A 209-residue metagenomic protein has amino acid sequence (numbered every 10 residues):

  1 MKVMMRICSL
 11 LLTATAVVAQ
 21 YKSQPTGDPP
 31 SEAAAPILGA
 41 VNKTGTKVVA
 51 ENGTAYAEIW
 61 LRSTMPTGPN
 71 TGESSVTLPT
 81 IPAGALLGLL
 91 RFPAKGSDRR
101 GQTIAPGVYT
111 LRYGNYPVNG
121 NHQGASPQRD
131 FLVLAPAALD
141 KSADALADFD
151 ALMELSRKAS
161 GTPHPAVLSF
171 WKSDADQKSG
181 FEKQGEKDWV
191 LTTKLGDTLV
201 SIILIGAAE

Functional and structural regions predicted by a protein language model:
K2-L10: Sec-dependent signal peptide recognition, specifically the positively charged N-region followed immediately by
A19-L78, L134-E209: Primarily secretory-pathway and cell-envelope proteins
T54-Y56, A83-L87, I104-P106, P127-R129: Extracytoplasmic
G72-T77, A85-K95: N-terminal post-signal-peptidase region of extra-cytosolic proteins
T80, N121-A125: Short consensus segments that form the blades of beta-propeller domains, in both extracellular/periplasmic
G107-Y113: A short tyrosine-centered beta-strand micro-motif
